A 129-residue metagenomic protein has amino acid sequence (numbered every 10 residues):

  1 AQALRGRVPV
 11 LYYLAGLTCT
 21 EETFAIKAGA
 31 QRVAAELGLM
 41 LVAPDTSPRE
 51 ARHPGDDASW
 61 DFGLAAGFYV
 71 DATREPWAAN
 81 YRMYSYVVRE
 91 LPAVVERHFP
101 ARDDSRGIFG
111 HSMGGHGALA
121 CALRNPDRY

Functional and structural regions predicted by a protein language model:
A1-Y129: Non-catalytic cap/lid and distal C-terminal segments of serine-dependent acyl enzymes
